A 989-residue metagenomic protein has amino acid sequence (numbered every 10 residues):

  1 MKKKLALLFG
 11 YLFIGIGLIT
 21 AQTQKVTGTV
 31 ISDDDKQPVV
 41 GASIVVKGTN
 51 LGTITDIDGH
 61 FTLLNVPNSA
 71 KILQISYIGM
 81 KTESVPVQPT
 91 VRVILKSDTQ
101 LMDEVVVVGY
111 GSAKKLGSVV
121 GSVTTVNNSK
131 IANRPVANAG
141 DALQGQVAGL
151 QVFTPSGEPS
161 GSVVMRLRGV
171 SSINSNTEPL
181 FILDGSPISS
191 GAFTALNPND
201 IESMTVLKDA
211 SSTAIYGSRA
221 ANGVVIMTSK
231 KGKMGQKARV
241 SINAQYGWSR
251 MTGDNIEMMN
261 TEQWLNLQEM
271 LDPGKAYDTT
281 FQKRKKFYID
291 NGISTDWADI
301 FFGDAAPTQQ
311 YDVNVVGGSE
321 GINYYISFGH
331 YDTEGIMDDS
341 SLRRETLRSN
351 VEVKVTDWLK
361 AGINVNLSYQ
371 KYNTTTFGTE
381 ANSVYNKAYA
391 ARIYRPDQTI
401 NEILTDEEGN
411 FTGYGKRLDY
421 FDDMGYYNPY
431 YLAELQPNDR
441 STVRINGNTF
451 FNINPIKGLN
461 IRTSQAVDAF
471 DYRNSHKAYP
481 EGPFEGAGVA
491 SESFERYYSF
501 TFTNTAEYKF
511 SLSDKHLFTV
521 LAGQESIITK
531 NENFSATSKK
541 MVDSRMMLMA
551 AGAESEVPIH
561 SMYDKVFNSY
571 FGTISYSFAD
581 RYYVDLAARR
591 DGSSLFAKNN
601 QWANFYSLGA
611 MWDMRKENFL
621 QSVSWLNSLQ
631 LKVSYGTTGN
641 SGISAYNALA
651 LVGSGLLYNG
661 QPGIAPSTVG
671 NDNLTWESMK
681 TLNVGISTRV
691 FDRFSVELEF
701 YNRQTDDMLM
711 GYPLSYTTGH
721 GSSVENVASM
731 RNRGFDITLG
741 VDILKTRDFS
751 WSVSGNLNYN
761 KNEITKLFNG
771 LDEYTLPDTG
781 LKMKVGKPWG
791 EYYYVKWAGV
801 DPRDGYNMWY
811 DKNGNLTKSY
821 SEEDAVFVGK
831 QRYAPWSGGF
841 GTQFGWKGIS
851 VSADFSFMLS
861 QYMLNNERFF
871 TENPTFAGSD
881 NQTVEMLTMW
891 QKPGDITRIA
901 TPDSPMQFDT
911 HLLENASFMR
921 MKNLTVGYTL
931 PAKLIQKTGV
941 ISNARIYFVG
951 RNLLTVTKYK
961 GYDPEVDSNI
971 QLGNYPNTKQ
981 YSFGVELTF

Functional and structural regions predicted by a protein language model:
M1-Y11, I16-R348, V353-T356, K360-G362 (+8 more regions): Short, small/polar-rich motifs associated with maturation and membrane association, primarily at protein termini
G117, M234-S294, I336-S340, T346 (+10 more regions): Surface-exposed loop/interface segments of Gram-negative outer-membrane beta-barrel transport/assembly proteins
S229, G317-S319, H330, V353 (+16 more regions): Residue-level signature of outer-membrane beta-barrel architecture
A244, F328-D332, V584-S593, D742-I743: Transmembrane beta-strand segments that form the barrel wall of outer-membrane beta-barrel proteins
S607-M611, D736-L739, L924, Y928 (+1 more regions): Outer-membrane beta-barrel "beta-signal"
L608, V633, L698, I737 (+5 more regions): Hydrophobic, well-ordered secondary-structure elements that form the walls of internal hydrophobic environments
N683-G685: Glycine-centered tight-turn and secondary-structure capping sites
R832-L864: Glycine-rich, aromatic-lined ligand/substrate-binding cores of catalytic and carbohydrate-binding domains
